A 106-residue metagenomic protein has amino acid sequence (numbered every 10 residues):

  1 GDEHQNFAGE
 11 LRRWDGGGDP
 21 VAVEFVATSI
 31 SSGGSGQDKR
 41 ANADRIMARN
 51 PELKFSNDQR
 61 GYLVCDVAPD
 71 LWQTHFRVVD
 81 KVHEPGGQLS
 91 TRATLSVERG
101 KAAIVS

Functional and structural regions predicted by a protein language model:
G1-S106: Long, structured stretches of catalytic cores involved in phosphate-ester chemistry, encompassing
